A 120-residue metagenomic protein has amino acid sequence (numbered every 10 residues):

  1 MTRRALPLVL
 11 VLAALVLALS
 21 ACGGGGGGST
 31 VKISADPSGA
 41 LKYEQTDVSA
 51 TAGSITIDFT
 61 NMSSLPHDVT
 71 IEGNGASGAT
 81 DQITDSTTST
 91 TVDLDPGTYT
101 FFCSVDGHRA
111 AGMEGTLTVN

Functional and structural regions predicted by a protein language model:
M1-A21: Sec-dependent bacterial lipoprotein signal peptides
A18-S20, I83-N120: Extracellular/periplasmic metallocenter environments
A18-T30: Bacterial lipoprotein signal-peptidase II cleavage site
G27-A52: N-terminal edge beta-strand
D36-S38, M62-S64, N74, G97 (+1 more regions): Solvent-exposed coil/turn segments that connect beta secondary-structure elements in extracytoplasmic/periplasmic
T46-L65, S89-T100: Beta-strand cores of secreted/periplasmic/IMS beta-sandwich domains, seen most often in copper-related folds
D68-E72: Beta-strand signatures of extracellular beta-sandwich domains
G75-D81: Surface-exposed loop/edge segments in extracytoplasmic proteins
